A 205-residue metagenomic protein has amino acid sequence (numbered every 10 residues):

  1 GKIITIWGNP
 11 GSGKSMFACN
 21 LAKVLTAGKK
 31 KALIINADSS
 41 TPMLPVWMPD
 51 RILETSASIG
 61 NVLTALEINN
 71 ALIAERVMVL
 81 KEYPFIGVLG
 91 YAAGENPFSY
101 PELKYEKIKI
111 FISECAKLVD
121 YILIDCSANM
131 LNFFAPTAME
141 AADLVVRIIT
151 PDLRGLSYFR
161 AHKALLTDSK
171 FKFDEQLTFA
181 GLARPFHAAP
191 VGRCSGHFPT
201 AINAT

Functional and structural regions predicted by a protein language model:
K2-S40, L44, C115: Walker A/P-loop phosphate-binding motif and the immediately C-terminal alpha-helix
I3, I34, I86-V88, H197 (+1 more regions): Conserved beta-strand scaffold positions in the cores of enzyme catalytic domains, especially in NTP/NDP-utilizing
W7, D38, A92, S127 (+1 more regions): Anionic group-transfer/hydrolysis microenvironments
G28-G87: Phosphate-binding loop that captures ATP/GTP phosphates
P42-L44, N96, L131, A189: Conserved protein kinase catalytic core
D50-L53, E106, M139-A142: Glycine-rich, phosphate-binding/catalytic loops in enzymes
A71-Y83, G87-L131: Cytosolic-facing regulatory segments adjacent to core modules
I110, A116-K117, Y121, C126-A204: Conserved catalytic-core segment of NTP-binding enzymes
